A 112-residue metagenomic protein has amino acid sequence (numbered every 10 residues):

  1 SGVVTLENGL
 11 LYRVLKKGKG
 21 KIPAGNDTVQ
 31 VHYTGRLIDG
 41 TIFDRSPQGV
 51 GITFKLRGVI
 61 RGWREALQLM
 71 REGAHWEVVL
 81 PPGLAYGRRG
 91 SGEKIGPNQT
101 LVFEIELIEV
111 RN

Functional and structural regions predicted by a protein language model:
S1-N112: Cross-family detector of peptidyl-prolyl cis-trans isomerase
